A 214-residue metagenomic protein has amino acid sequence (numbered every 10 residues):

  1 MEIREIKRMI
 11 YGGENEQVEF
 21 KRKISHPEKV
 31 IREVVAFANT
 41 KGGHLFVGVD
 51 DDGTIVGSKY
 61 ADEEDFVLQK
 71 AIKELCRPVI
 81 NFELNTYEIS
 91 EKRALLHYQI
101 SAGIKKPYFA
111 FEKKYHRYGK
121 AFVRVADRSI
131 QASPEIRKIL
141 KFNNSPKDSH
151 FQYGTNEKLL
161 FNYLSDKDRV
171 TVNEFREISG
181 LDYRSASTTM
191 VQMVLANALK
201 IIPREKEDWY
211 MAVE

Functional and structural regions predicted by a protein language model:
M1-E214: Conserved N-terminal catalytic/coupling substructures associated with nucleotide/phosphate chemistry
